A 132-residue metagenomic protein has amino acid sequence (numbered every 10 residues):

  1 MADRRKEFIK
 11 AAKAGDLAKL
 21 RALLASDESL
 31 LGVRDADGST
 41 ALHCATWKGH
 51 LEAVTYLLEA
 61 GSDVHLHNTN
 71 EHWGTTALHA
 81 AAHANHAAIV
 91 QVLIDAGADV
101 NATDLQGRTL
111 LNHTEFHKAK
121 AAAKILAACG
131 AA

Functional and structural regions predicted by a protein language model:
M1-K10, A96, F116-A132: Ankyrin-repeat-protein effector appendages
M1-S26, G32, A36-S39, A132: Intrinsically disordered, low-complexity regulatory segments in ankyrin-centric signaling systems
R4, G38, E71-G74, G107: Start-of-repeat signature of ankyrin repeats
K10-G15, C44-H50, A80-H86, H113-A119: Ankyrin repeat A-helix N-terminal signature
K19, E52-A53, A88-I89, A121-A122: Conserved ankyrin/ankyrin-like repeat signature
L24-S29, T55-D63, Q91-D99, A127-A131: Ankyrin repeat domain, specifically the short helix-to-loop turn at the C-terminus of the second helix of each repeat
G32, H65-H67, N101: Ankyrin-repeat junction/capping positions
C44-T55, E59, D63-T75: Alpha-helical adaptor scaffolds
